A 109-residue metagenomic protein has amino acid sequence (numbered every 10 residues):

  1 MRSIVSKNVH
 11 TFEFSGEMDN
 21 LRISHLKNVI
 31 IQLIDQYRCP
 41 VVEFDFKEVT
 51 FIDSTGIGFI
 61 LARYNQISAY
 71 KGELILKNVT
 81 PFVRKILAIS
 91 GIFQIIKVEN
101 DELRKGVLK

Functional and structural regions predicted by a protein language model:
M1-T50, N65-K109: STAS-like cytosolic regulatory interaction modules
I60-Y64: Histidine-anchored nucleotide/phosphate-binding helix
